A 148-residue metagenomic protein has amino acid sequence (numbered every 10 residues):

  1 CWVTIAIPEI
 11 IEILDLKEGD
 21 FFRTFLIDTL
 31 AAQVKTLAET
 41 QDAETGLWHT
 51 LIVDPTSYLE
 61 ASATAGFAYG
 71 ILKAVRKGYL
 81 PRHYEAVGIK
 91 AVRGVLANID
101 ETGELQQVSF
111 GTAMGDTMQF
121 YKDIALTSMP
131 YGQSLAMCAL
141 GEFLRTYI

Functional and structural regions predicted by a protein language model:
C1: Aromatic-lined, polymer-binding surfaces characteristic of secreted/periplasmic polysaccharide-degrading enzymes
T4-I11, V34: Early exported N-terminus immediately downstream of N-terminal targeting peptides
I10-T24, A74-R82: Inter-helical turn/loop segments and adjacent helix faces that build the functional surface of alpha-helical bundle
L14-L16, R23-A43, D54-A65: Long, repeat-rich segments with strong aromatic
L26-T45, V87-E104: Long, well-ordered core segments of solenoidal/helical folds
L51: Conserved small-domain helix->loop->beta segment predominantly found in fold-type I
D54, Y58-L59, A63-I148: CBM-like carbohydrate-recognition segments
